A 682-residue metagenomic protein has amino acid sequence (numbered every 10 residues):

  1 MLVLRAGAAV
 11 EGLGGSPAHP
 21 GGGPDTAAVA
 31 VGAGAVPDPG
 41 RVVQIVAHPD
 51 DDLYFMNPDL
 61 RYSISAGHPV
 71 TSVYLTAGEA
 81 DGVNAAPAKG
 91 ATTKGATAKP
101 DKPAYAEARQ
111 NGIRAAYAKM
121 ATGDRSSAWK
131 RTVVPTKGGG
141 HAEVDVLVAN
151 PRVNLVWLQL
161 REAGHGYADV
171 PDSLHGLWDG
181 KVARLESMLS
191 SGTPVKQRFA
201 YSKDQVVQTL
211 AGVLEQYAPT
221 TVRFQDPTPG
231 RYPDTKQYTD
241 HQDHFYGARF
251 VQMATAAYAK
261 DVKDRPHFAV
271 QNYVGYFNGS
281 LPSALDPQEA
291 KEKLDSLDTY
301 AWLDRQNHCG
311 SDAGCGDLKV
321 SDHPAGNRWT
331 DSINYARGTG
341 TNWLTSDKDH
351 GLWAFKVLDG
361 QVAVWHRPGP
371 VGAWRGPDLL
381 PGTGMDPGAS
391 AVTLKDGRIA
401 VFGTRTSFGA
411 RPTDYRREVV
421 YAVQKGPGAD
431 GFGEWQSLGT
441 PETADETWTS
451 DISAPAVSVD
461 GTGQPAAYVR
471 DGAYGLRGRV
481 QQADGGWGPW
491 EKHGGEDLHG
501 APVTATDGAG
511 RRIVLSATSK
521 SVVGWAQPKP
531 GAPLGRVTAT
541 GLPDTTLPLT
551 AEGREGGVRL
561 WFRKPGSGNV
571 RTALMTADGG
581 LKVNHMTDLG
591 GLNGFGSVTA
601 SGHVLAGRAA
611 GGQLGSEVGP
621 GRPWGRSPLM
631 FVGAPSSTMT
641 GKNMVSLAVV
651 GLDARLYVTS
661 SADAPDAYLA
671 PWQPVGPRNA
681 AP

Functional and structural regions predicted by a protein language model:
M1-D25: Secretory targeting and sorting signals
G21-K203, V207, G212: Active-site rim/loop-helix segments in enzyme catalytic domains that contact anionic ligands
S63, R223-P227, G247-V251: Catalytic toxin/effector domains delivered as secreted proteins or via bacterial secretion systems
A77-A80, L160-A163, P227-R231, F277-N278 (+1 more regions): Short, solvent-exposed loop/turn segments at secondary-structure junctions
V206, L210-Y232: Proline-aspartate-enriched helix->loop->beta-strand connector
R231-Y246: Active-site-proximal segments of metal-dependent phosphoesterases and phosphodiesterases across multiple
R249-V362, P370: The feature marks non-catalytic terminal segments
T330-P682: A structural motif
